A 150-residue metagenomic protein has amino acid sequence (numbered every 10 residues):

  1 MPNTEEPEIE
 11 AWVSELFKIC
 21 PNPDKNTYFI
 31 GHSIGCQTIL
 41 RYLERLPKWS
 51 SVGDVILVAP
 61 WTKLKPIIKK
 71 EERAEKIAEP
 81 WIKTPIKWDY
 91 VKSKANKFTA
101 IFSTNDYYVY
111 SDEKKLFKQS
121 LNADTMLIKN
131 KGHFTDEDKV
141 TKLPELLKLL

Functional and structural regions predicted by a protein language model:
M1-K25: Active-site catalytic motif of lipid deacylating hydrolases and related acyltransferases
M1-T4, V55-K65: Active-site nucleophile loop of the alpha/beta-hydrolase fold
P7, K131-L143: Catalytic histidine-centered segment of alpha/beta-hydrolase-like enzymes
N26-G31, V58: Short beta-strand immediately N-terminal to the catalytic nucleophile in serine-hydrolase-like folds
I30-L40: Gly/Ala-rich beta-loop-alpha elbow adjacent to hydrolase catalytic centers
K94-A95, T99-F102, D106: Short beta-strand/loop motif that positions the catalytic acidic residue of the alpha/beta-hydrolase fold
Y107-E113: Conserved alpha/beta-hydrolase "acid-adjacent" motif
Q119-T135: Catalytic histidine neighborhood in serine/cysteine hydrolases with alpha/beta-hydrolase-type architecture
